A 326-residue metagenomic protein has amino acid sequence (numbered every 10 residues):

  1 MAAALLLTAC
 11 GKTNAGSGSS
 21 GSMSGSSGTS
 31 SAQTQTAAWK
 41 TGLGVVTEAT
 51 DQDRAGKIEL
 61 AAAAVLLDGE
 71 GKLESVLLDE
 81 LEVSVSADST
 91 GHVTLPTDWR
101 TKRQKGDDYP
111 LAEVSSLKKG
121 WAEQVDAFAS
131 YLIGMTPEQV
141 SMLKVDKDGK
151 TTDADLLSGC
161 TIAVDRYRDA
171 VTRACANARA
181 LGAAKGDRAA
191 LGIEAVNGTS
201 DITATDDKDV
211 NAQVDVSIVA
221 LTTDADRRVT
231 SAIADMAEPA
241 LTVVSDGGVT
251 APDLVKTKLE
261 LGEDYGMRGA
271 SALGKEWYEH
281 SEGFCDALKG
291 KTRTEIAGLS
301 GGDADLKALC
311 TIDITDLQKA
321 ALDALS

Functional and structural regions predicted by a protein language model:
M1-A2: Sec-dependent N-terminal signal peptides
L5-A9: C-terminal motif of bacterial Sec signal peptides marking the signal peptidase cleavage site
C10-S30: Bacterial lipoprotein signal-peptidase II cleavage site
Q35-S326: Active-site- and interface-proximal helix/loop "cap" or "latch" segments in soluble metabolic and energy-transducing
